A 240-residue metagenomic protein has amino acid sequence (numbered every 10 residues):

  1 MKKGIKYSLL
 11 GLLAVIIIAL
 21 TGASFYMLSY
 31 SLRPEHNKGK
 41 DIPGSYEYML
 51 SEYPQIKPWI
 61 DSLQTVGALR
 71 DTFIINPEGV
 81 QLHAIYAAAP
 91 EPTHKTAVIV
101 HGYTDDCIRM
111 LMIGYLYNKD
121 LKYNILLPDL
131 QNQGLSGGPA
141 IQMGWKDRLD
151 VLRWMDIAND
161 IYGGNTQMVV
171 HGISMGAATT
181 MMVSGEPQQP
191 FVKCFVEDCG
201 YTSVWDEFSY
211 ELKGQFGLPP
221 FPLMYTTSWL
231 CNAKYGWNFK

Functional and structural regions predicted by a protein language model:
G4, S8, V15-I74: An N-terminal hydrophobic leader/cap segment in hydrolases
P77-A88: A short loop-to-beta-strand scaffold at the N-terminal edge of the catalytic core in hydrolase folds
H94-G102: Short beta-strand element of the alpha/beta-hydrolase
Y103-Y117: The serine-hydrolase catalytic nucleophile loop
Y117-G137: Conserved alpha/beta-hydrolase
I141-Y162: Alpha/beta-hydrolase active-site loop
Y162-S174: Alpha/beta-hydrolase fold nucleophile elbow
M182-F239: Hydrolase active-site cap/lid region
